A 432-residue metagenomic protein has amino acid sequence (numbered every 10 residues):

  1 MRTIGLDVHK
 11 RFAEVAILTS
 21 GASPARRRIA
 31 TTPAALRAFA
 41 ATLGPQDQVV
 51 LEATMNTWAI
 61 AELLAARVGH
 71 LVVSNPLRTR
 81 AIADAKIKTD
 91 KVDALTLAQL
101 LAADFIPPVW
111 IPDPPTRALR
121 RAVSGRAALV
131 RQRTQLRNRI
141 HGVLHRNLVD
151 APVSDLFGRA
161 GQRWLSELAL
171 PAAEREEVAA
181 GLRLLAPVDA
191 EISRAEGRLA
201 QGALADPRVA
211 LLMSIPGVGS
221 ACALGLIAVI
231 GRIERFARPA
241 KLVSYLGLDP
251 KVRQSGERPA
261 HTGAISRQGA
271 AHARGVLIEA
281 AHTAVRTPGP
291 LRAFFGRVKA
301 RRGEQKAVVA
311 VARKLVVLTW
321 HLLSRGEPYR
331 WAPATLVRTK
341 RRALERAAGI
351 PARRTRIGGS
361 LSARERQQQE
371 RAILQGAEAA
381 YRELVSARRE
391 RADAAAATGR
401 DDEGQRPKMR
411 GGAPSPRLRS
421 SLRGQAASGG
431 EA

Functional and structural regions predicted by a protein language model:
M1-A432: A detector of single, family-specific signature residues that are central to catalytic or substrate-handling motifs
